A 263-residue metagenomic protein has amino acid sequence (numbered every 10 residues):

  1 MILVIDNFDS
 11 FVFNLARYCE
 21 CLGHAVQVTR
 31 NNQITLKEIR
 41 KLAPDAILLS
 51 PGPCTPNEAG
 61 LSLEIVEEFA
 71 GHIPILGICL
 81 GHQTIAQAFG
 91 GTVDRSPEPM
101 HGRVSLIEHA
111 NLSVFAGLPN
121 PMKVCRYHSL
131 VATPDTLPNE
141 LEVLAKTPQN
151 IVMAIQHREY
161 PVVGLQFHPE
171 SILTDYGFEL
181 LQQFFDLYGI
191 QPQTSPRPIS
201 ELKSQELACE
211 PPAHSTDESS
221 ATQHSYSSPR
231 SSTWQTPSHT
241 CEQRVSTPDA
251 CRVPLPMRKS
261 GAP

Functional and structural regions predicted by a protein language model:
M1, A25, D45, P74-L76 (+3 more regions): Structural signature of beta-strand start/N-cap positions in the alpha/beta core of ABC transporter nucleotide-binding
M1-G71, L80, D175-Y176, Q182-D217 (+4 more regions): N-terminal beta1-alpha1 cap of cysteine-dependent amidohydrolase-like domains
V26-V28, V93, V143: Generic structural signal for residues in well-ordered beta-strands
K41-G117, P121, L181-Q182: Cysteine-nucleophile active-site neighborhood
C79, H128, H168: Histidine-centered divalent metal-coordination motifs
N111-Y160: Catalytic beta-strand/loop cores that center a nucleophilic Ser/Cys/Thr and support acyl-enzyme chemistry
P148-Q191: A glycine-centered loop/beta-turn motif at secondary-structure junctions
Q223-P263: Non-catalytic helical/linker scaffolds that mediate oligomerization, partner binding, and domain coupling around large
